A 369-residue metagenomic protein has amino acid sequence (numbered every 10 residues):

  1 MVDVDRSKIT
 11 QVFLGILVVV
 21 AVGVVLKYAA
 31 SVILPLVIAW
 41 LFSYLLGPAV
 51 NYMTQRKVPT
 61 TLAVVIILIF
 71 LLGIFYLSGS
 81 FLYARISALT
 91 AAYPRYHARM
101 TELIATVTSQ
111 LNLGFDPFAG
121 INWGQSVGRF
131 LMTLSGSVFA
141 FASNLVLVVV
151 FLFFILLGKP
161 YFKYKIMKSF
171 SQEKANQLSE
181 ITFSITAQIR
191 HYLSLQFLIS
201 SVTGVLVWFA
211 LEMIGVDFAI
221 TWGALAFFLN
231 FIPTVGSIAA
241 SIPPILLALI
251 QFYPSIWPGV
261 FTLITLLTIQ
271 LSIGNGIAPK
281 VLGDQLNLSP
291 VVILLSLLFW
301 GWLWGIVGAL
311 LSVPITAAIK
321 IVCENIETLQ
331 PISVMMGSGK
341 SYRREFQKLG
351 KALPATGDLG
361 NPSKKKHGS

Functional and structural regions predicted by a protein language model:
M1-A84, A317, C323-S369: Anchoring transmembrane alpha helix of integral membrane proteins
R6-I9, A49-R56, L62, L77-V149 (+2 more regions): Juxtamembrane membrane-interface segments in integral membrane proteins
Q11, A140-L247, I256-T262: Alpha-helical transmembrane segments and their immediate interhelical loop/hinge regions in multi-pass membrane
F13-A21, V25, L62-S78, A142-V149 (+9 more regions): Generic alpha-helical transmembrane segments of integral inner-membrane proteins, especially permease/transport modules
A30-I38, M213-A224, Y253-F261, L288-I293 (+1 more regions): Membrane-water interface of transmembrane alpha-helices in multipass transporters/channels
A39-F42, L71-G73, L152-I155, A224-F231 (+5 more regions): Hydrophobic transmembrane alpha-helices
V58-I67, D116, A175-L178, F218 (+4 more regions): Membrane-interface starts of transmembrane alpha-helices
G259-S369: Hydrophobic alpha-helical transmembrane segments of membrane transport and translocation systems, primarily multi-pass
